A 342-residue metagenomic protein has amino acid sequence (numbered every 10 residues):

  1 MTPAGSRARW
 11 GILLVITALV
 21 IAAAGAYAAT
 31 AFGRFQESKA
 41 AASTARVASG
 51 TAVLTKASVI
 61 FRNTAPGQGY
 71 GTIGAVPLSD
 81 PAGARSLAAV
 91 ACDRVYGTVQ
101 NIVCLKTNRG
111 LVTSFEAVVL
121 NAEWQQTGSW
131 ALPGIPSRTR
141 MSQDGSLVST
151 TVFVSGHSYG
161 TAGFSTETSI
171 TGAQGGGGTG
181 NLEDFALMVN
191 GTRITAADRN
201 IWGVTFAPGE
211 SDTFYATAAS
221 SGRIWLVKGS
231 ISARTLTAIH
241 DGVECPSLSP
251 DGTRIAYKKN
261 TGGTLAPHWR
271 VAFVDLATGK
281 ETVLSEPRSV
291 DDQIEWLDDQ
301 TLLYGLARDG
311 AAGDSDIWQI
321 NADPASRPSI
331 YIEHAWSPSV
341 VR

Functional and structural regions predicted by a protein language model:
T2-R342: Sequence signature of WD/YWTD-type beta-propeller architectures
